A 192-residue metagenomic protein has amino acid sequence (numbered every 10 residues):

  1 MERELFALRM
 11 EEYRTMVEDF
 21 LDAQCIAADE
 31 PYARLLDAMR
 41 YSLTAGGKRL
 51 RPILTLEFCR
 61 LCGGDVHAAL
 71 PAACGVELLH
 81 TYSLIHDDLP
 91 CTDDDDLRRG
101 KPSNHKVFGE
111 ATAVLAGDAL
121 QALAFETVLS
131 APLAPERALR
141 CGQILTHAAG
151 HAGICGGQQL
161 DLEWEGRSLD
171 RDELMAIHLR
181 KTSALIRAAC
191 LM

Functional and structural regions predicted by a protein language model:
M1-C25: N-terminal amphipathic/basic leader segments beginning at the initiator methionine
T15, C25, D29-M192: Mg2+-dependent prenyl diphosphate-binding active-site environment of isoprenoid biosynthetic enzymes
